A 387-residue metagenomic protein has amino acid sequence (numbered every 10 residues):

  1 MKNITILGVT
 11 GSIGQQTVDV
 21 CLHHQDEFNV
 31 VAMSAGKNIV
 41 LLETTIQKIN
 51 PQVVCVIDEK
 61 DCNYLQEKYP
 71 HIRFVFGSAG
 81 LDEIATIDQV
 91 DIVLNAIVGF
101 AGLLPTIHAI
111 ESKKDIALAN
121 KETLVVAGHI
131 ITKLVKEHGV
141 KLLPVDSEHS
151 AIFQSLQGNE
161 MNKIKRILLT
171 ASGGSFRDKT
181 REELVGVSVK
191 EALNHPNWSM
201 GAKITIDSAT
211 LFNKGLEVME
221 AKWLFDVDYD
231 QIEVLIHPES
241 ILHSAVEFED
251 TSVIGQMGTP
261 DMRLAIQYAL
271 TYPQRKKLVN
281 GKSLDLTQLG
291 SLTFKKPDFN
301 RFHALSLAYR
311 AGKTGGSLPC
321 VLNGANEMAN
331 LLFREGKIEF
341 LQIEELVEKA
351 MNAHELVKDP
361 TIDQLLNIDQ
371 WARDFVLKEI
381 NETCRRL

Functional and structural regions predicted by a protein language model:
M1-L387: Catalytic, metal-anchored helix/loop core of enzyme active sites in primary metabolism
